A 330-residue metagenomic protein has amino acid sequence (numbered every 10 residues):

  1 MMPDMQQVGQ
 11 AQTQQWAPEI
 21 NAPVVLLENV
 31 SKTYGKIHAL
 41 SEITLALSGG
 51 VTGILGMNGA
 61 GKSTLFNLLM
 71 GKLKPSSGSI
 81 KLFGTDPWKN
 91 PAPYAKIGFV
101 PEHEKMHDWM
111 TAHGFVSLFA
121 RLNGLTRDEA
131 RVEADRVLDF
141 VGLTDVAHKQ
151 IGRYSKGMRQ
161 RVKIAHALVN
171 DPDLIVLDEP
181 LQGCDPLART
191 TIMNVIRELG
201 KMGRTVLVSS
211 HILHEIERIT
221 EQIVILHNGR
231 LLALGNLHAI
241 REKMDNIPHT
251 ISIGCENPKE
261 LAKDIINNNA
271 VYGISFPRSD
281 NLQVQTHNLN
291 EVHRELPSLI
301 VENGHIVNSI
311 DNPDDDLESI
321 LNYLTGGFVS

Functional and structural regions predicted by a protein language model:
M57-G61: Walker A (P-loop) phosphate-binding loop of ABC-type ATPase nucleotide-binding domains
M70: Helix-to-loop junction immediately C-terminal to a conserved catalytic motif
G78-P93: Conserved ABC transporter NBD signature motif
S117, R121, D128-V146: Conserved ABC ATPase "signature" region
I175-E179, C184: Catalytic Walker B motif of ABC-type/P-loop ATPase nucleotide-binding domains
M193-Q285: ABC transporter nucleotide-binding domain
